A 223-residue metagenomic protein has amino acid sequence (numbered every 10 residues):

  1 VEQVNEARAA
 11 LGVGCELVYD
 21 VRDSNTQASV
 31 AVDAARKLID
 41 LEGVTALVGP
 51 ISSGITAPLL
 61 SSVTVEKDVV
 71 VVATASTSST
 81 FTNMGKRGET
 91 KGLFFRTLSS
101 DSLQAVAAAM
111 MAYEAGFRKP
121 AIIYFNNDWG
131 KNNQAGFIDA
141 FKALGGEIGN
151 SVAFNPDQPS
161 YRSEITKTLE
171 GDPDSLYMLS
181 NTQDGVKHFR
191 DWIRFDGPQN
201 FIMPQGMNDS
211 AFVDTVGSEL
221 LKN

Functional and structural regions predicted by a protein language model:
V1-R8, Q134-I138, H188-R190, F212-V213: Short, well-ordered amphipathic alpha-helices
V1-Y19, K142-G146: Signal peptide-proximal N-terminal region of secreted/periplasmic/extracellular or secretory-lumen proteins
V18, R118-A121, D174-S175: Residues that mark the start of a beta-strand
V21, A28-T45, M110-M111, S160-D172: Short, well-structured alpha-helical segments in soluble
V21-D23, V152-A153: Residue-level recognition of beta-strand->loop/alpha-helix junctions
N25, F125-N127, T182: Residue-level signal for short, function-critical loop segments
L41-A153, N200-K222: Extracytoplasmic ligand/sensor domains, especially the bilobed periplasmic-binding protein
S53-V65, P173-D196: Hydrophobic alpha-helical
